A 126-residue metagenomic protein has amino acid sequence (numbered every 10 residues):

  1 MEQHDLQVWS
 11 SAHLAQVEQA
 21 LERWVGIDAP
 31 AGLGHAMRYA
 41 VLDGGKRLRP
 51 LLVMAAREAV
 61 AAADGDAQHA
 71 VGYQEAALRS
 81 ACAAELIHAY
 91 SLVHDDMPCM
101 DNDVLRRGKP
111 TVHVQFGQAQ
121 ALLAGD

Functional and structural regions predicted by a protein language model:
M1-W24: N-terminal amphipathic/basic leader segments beginning at the initiator methionine
W9, E22, I27-D126: Mg2+-dependent prenyl diphosphate-binding active-site environment of isoprenoid biosynthetic enzymes
